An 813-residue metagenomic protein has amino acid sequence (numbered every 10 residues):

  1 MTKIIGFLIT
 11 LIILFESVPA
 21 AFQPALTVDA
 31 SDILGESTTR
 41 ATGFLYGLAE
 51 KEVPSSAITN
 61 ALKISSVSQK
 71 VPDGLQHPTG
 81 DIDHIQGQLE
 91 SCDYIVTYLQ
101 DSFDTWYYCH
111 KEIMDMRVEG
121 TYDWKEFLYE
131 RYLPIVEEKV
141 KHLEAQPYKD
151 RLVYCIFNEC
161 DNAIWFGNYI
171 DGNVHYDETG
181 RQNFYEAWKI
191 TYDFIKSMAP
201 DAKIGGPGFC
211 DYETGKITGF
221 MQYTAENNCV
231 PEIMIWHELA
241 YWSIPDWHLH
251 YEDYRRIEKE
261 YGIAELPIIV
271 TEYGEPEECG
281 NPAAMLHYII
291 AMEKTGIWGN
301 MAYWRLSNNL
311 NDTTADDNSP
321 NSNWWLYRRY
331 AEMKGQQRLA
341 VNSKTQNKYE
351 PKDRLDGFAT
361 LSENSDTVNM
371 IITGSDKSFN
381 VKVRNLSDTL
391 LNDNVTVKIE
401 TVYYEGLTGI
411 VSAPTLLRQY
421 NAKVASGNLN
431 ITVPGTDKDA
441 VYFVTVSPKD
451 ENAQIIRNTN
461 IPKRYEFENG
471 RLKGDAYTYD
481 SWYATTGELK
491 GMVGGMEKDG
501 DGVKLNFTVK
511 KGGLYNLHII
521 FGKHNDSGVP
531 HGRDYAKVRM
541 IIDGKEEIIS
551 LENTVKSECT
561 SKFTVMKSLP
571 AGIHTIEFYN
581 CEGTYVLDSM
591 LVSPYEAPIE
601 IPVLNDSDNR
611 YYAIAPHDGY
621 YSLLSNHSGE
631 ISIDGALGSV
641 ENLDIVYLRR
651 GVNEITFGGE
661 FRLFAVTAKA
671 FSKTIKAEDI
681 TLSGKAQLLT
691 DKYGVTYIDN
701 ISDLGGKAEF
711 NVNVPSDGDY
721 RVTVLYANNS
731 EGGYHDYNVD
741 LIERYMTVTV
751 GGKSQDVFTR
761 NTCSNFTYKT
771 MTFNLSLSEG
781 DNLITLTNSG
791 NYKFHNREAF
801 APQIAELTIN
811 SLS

Functional and structural regions predicted by a protein language model:
T2-T10: Sec-dependent signal peptide recognition, specifically the positively charged N-region followed immediately by
S17-V153, E186-G206, A264, S319-G494 (+4 more regions): Non-catalytic accessory regions flanking glycosidase/transglycosidase catalytic cores in CAZymes
Y46, Q69, I156-F157, G206-P207 (+3 more regions): Conserved beta-strand positions
A49, P72, E159, Y212 (+6 more regions): Flexible loop residues that form catalytic and substrate-binding hotspots at small-molecule/glycan-binding clefts
Y107-R256, E277-Y288, D312-T313: Active-site cleft segment of glycoside hydrolase catalytic domains centered on the general acid/base Glu
L239-K334: Catalytic-core region of carbohydrate-active enzymes that cleave or remodel glycosidic bonds
D450-S813: Extracytoplasmic
